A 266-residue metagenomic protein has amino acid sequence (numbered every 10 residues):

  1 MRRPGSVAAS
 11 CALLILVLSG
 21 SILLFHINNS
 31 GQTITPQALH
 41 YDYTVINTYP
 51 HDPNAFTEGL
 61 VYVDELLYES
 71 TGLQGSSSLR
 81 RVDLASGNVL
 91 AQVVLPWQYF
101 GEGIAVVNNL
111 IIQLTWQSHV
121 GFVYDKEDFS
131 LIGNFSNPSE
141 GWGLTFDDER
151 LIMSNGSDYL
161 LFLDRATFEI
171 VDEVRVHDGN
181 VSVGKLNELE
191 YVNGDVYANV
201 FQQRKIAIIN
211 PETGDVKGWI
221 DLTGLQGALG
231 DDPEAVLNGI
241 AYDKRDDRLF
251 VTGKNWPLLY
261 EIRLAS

Functional and structural regions predicted by a protein language model:
I34-P53, G87-N88: A short helix->beta-strand "capping" segment at the edge of beta-propeller domains
I46-S78, V93-A105: Beta-strand-rich domains and repeat architectures in extracellular enzymes and scaffolds, especially beta-propellers
T48-P53, V93-W97, G133-P138, R175-V181 (+2 more regions): Surface loop/turn motifs at the tips and blade-to-blade linkers of beta-strand repeat domains
T57, L186, D232-A241: Signature of short aromatic-glycine-proline-rich micro-motifs recurring in repeat-based ectodomains
V61, G103-A105, T145, E190 (+1 more regions): Conserved beta-strand position repeated across blades of beta-propeller domains
D64-E65, N108-N109, D148-E149, N193-G194 (+1 more regions): Short coil/turn segments that connect the beta-strands within blades of beta-propeller domains
Y68-Q74, I111-S118, M153-S157, A198-Q202 (+1 more regions): Conserved beta-strand positions in repeat-built beta-propeller and related beta-rich domains
D83-G87, D125-F129, R165-F168, N210-G214 (+1 more regions): Short loop/turn segments that connect beta-strands within beta-propeller blades
